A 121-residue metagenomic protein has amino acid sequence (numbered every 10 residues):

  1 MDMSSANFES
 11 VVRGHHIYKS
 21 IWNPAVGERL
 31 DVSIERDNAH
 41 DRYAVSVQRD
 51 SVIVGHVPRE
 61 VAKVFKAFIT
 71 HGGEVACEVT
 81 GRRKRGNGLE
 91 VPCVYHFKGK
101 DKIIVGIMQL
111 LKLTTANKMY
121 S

Functional and structural regions predicted by a protein language model:
M1-S121: Conserved active-site motif detector
